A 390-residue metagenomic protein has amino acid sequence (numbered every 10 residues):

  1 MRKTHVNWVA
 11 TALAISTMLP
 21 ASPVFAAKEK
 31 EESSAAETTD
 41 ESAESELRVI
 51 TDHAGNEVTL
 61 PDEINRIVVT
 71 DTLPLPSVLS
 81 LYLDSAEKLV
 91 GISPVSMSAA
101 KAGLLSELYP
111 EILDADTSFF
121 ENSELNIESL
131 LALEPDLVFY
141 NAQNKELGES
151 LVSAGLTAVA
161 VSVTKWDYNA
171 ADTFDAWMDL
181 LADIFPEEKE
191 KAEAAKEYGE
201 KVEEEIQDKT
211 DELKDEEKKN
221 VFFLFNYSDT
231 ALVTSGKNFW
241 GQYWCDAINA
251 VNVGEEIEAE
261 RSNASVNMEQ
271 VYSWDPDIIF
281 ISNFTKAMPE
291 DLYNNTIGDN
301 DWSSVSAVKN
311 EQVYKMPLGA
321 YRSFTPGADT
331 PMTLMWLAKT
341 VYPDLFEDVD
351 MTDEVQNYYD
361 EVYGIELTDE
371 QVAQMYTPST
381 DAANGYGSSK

Functional and structural regions predicted by a protein language model:
M1-E63, K390: Short, low-complexity disordered leader/linker segments with a strong preference for bacterial N-terminal type II
I50, E57, L147-T230, E255 (+2 more regions): Extracytoplasmic substrate-binding proteins
H53-G55, D114-I127, E258-M268: Short helix-initiation/N-cap motifs at beta->coil->alpha
V58-L60, L75-S80, S98-A102, D229-T234 (+1 more regions): Short, solvent-exposed loop/turn elements at domain surfaces
R66-T70, V90-S93, L137-N141, A158-S162 (+5 more regions): Structural recognition of the beta-strand scaffold that forms the well-ordered cores of secreted hydrolase catalytic
T70-S129, L137, A250-V253: A short, structured surface patch at a secondary-structure boundary
F120-N122, N126-Q143, N267-F284: Proline-aspartate-enriched helix->loop->beta-strand connector
S235-R261: Alpha-helical, coiled-coil/dimerization segments enriched in small aliphatic residues
